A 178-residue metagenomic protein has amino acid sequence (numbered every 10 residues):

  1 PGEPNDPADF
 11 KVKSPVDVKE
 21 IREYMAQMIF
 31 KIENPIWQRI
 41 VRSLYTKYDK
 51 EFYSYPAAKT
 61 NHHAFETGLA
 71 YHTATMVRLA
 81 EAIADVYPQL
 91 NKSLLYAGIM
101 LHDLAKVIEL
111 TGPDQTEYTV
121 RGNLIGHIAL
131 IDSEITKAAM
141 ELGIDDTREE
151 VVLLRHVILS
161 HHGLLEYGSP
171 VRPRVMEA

Functional and structural regions predicted by a protein language model:
G2-P56: Extended, charge-rich, solvent-exposed interface segments
P7-K13, H63-F65, T119-N123: A ubiquitous short alpha-helical element
D9-V12, T75, I135, L164: Low-complexity, compositionally biased segments
E23, Q38-R42, A74, G98 (+2 more regions): Non-catalytic, well-ordered alpha-helical scaffold segments
Y24-Q27, L79, E134: A general alpha-helix detector
I32, A64, L90: Residue-level signal for short amphipathic helical patches enriched in basic/charged and nearby hydrophobic residues
W37-A80, L101-A105: A short mid-domain helix/strand-loop element embedded in enzyme catalytic domains that forms or borders the active-site
N61, Y71, A82-A178: Divalent metal-dependent catalytic cores for phosphoryl transfer on phosphate-bearing substrates
